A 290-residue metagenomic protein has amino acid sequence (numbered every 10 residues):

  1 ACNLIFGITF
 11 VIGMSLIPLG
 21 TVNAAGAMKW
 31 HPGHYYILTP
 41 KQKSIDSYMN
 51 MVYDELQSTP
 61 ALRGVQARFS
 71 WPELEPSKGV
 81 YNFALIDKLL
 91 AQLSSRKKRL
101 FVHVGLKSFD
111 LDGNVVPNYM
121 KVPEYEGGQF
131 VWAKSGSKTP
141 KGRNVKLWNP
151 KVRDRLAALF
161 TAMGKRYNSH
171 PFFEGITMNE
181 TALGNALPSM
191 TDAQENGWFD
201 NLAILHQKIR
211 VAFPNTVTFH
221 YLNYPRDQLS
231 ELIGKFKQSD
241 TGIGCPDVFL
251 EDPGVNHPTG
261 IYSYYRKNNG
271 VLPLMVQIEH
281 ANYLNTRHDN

Functional and structural regions predicted by a protein language model:
C2-P18: Bacterial N-terminal signal peptides
L19-A24: Sec/Tat signal peptide C-region and signal peptidase I cleavage site
A25-R63, R68: Boundary/entry segment of secreted carbohydrate-active catalytic domains
H34-L38, R63-A67, L100-V104, E174-M178 (+3 more regions): Hydrophobic faces of well-ordered beta-strands that scaffold small-molecule active sites in alpha/beta enzyme cores
I45-V52, G79-L89, R153-A162, E195-Q207 (+3 more regions): Well-ordered, non-membrane alpha-helical segments in soluble/globular domains
V52-L62, Q66-Q129, E195-K208: Aromatic-lined substrate-binding rim segments of carbohydrate-active enzymes
L89-S94, G136-T177, N201, L205-K208: An active-site-proximal structural segment forming one wall of the substrate-binding cleft that immediately precedes
A203-N290: Glycoside hydrolase catalytic-domain groove-lining segments
